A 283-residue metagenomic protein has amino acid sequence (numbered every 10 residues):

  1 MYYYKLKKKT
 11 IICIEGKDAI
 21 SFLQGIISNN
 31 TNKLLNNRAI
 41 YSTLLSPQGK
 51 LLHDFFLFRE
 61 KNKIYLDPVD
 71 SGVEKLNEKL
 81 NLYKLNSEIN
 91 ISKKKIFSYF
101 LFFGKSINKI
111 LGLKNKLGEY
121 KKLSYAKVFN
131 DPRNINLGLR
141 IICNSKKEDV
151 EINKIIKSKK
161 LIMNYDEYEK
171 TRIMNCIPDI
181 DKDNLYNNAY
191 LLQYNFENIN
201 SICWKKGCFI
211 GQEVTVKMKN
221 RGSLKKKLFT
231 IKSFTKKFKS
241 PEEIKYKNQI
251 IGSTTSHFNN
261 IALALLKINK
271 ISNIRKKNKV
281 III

Functional and structural regions predicted by a protein language model:
M1-K205, F209-I283: Basic, glycine/lysine-rich polyanion-binding surfaces/domains
